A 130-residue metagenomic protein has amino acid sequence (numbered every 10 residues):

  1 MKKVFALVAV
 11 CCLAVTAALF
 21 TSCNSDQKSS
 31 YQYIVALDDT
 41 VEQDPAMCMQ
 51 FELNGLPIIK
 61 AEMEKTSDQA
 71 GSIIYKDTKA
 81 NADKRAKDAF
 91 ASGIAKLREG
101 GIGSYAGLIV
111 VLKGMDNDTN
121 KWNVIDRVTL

Functional and structural regions predicted by a protein language model:
M1-A6, T16-Q43: Bacterial Sec-dependent N-terminal signal peptides
C11-C12: Repetitive helical segments and hydrophobic/amphipathic motifs
K28-L130: First exposed extracellular module after export/assembly in secreted or surface-exposed proteins
